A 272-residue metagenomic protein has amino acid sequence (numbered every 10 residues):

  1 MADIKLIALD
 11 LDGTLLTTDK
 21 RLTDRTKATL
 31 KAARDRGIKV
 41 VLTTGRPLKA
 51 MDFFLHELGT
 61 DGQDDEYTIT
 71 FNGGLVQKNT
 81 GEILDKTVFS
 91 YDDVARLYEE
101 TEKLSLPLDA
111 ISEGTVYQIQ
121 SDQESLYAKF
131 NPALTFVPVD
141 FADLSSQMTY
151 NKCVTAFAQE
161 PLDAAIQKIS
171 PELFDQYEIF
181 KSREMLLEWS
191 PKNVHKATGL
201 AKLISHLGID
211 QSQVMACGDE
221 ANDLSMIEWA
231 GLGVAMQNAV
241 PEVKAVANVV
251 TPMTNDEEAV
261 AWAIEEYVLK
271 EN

Functional and structural regions predicted by a protein language model:
A2-L6, T23, E188-N272: Mg2+-dependent phosphoryl-transfer enzymes with acidic/Ser/Thr/Gly-rich catalytic loops
D3-T18: Asp-based phosphoryl-transfer active-site loop
D24-E124: Active-site phosphate-binding/coordination module
A33, N72, C153, I227 (+1 more regions): Residue-level signal for inorganic ion chemistry
V41, I69, D109, F180 (+2 more regions): Structural detector of well-ordered beta-strand residues that form the stable sheet scaffold of enzyme domains
E57-D61, D85-T87, S125-K129, K196-T198 (+2 more regions): Short, hinge-like loop/turn segments at secondary-structure boundaries
L58, D64, N72, E172-D175 (+2 more regions): Short, structured coil segments at secondary-structure junctions
E100, L104-C217: Conserved acidic, metal-coordinating active-site core of Asp-based, Mg2+-dependent phosphoryl-transfer enzymes
